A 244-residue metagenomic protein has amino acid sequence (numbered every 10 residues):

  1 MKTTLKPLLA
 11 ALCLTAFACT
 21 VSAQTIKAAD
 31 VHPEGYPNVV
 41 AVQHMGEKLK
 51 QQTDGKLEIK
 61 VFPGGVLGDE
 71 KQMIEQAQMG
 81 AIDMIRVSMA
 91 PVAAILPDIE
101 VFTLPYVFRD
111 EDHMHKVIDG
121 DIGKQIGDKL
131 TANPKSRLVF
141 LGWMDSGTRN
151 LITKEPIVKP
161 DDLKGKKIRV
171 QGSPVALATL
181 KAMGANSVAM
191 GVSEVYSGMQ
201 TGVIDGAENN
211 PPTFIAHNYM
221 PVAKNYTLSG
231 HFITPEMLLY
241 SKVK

Functional and structural regions predicted by a protein language model:
M1-L9: Bacterial N-terminal signal peptides that target proteins for export
A10-A11, V21: Cleavable N-terminal signal peptides
F17-A23: Sec/Tat signal peptide C-region and signal peptidase I cleavage site
Q24-H113, I122, D128-K244: N-terminal secretory/targeting leader peptides
I118: Short, flexible helix/strand-to-coil boundary loops that buttress conserved ligand/catalytic motifs in alpha/beta
